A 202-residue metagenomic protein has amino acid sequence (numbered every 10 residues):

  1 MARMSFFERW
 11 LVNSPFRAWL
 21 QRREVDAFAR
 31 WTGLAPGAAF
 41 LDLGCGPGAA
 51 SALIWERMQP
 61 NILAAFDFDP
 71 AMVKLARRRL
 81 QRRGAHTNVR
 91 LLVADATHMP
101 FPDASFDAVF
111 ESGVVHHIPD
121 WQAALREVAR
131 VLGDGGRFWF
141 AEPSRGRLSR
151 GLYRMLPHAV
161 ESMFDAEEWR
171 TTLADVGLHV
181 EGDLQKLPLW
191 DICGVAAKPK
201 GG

Functional and structural regions predicted by a protein language model:
M1-R9: N-terminal, positively charged/glycine-rich alpha-helical extensions of SAM-dependent methyltransferases
V12-N13, R17-Q21, W139-G194: C-terminal alpha-helical "lid/dimerization" subdomain adjacent to the S-adenosyl-L-methionine
W19-P36, L53: Conserved alpha-helix/loop element of class I SAM-dependent methyltransferases that forms part of the SAM/SAH-binding
A39, G136-R137: Short glycine-centered segments of the SAM/dcSAM-binding site in methyltransferase folds
L41, P47-H98: Class I SAM-dependent methyltransferase SAM/SAH-binding core
T97-A108: A short acidic, Gly/Pro-enriched loop at the edge of an enzyme's catalytic core that lines a small-molecule cofactor
A108-P119: A short SAM/SAH-binding and catalytic strip from SAM-dependent methyltransferases
Q122-D134: A short glycine-rich, Lys/Arg-flanked "PGG" loop and its adjoining helix->strand segment in the class I
